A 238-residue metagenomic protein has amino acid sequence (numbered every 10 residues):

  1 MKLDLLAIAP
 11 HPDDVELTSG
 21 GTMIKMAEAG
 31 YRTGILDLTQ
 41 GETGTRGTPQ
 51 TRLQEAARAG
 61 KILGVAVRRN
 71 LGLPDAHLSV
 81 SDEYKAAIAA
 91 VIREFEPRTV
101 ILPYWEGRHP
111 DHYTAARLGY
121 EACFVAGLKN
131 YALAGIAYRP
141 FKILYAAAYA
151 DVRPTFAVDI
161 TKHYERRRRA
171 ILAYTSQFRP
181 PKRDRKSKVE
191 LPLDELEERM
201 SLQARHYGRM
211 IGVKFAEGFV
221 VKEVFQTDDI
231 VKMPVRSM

Functional and structural regions predicted by a protein language model:
M1-F95, V220, K232-V235: Active-site rim/loop-helix segments in enzyme catalytic domains that contact anionic ligands
K2-L6, V80-M238: Metal-dependent de-N-acetylase/amidase catalytic core
